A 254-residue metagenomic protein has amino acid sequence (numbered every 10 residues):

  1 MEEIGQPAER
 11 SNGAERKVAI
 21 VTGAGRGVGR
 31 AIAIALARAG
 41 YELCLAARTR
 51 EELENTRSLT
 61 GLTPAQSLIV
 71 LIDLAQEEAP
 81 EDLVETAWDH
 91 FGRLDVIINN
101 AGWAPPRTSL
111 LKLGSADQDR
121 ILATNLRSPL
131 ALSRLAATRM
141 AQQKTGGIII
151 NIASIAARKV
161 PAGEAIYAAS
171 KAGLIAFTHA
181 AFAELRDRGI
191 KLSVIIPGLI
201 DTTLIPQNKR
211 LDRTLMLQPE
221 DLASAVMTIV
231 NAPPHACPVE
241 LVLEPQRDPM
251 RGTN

Functional and structural regions predicted by a protein language model:
G25-G27: Conserved glycine-rich cofactor-binding loop
A39-T56: Conserved glycine-rich Rossmann-like NAD(P)H-binding loop of the short-chain dehydrogenase/reductase
L71-L83, S115: The beta1-alpha1 cofactor-binding region of Rossmann-like NAD(H)/NADP(H)-dependent oxidoreductases
T108-L110, G114-D119: Substrate-binding pocket helix/loop in short-chain dehydrogenase/reductase
S133, S170: Active-site helix of classical SDR
S154: Residue(s) in the substrate-gating loop at a strand-loop-helix junction that position the organic substrate next
D187, V194-I195, R210-R251: C-terminal helical subdomain
